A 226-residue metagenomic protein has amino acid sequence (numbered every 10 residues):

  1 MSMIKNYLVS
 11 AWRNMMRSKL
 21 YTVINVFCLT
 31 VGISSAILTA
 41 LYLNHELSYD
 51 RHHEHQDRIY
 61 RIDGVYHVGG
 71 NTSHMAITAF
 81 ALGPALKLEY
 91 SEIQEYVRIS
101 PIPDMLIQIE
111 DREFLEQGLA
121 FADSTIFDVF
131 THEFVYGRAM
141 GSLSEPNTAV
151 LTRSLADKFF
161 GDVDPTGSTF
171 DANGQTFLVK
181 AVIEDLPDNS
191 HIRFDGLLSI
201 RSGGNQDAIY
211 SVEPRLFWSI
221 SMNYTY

Functional and structural regions predicted by a protein language model:
M1-K5: Feature of multi-pass inner-membrane transport and sensor proteins that recognizes transmembrane helices together
Y7-M16: A short amphipathic helical element positioned immediately N-terminal to and/or at the very start of a transmembrane
M15-S18, N25, E46, I62 (+5 more regions): Generic structural signal for small/hydrophobic residues in well-ordered secondary structure, especially within
S18-H45: Short, strongly hydrophobic transmembrane alpha-helices
T39-D104, R215-T225: Membrane-proximal extracellular/periplasmic loop immediately following the first transmembrane helix
G64-A76, R98-T125, V135-T148, P187-N189 (+1 more regions): Short acidic/polar micro-motifs at solvent-exposed secondary-structure junctions
D123-Y136, A149-Y226: Mid-to-C-terminal secondary-structure elements that act as membrane-proximal/extracytoplasmic interface segments
